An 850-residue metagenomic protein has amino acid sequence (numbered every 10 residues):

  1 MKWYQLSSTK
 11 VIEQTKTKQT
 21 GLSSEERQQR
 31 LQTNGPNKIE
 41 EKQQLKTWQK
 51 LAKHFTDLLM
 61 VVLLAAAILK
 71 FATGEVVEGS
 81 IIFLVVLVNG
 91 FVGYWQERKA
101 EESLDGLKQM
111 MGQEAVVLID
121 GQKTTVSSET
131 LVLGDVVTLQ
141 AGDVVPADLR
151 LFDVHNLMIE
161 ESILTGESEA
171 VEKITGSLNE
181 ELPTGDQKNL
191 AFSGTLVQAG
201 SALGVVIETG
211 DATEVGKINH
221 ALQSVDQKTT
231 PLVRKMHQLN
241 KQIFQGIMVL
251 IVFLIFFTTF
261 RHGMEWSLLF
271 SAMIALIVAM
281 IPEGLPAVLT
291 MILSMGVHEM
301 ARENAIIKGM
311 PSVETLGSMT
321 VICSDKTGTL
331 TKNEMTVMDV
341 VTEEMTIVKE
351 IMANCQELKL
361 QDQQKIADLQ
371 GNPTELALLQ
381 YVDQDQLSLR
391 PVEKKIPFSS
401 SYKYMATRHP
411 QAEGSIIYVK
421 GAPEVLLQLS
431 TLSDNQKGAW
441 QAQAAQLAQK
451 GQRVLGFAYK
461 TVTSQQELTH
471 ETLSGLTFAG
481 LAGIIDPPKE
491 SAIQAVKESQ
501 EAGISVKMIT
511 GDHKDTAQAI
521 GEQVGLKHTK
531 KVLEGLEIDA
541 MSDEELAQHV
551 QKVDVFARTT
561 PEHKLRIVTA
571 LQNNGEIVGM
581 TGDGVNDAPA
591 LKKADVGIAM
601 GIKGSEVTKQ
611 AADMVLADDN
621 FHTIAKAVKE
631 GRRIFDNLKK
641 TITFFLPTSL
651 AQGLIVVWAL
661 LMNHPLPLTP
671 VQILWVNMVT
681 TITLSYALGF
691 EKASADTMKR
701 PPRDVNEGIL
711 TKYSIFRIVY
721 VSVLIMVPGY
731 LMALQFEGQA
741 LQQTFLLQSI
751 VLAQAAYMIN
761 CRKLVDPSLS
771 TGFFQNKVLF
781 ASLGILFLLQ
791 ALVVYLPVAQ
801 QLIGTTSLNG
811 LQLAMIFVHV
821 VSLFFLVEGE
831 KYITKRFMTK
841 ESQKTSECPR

Functional and structural regions predicted by a protein language model:
M1-K699, I709-L710, L734, L747 (+1 more regions): Conserved cytosolic headpiece of P-type ATPases
M60-V61, T648-A651, R717-G729: Core segments of transmembrane alpha-helices that mediate helix-helix packing or line hydrophobic substrate/ligand
E343-I347, A367-L369, R717-V721, Q739-Q742: Structural motif
V679-S685, I725, T744-M758: Generic alpha-helical transmembrane segments
D704-S722, A740-L741, F745: Membrane-water interface at loop-to-transmembrane-helix junctions
Y730-E737: Juxtamembrane and boundary regions of transmembrane helices in multi-pass small-molecule transporters and channels
C761: A C-terminal functional module that forms or caps the active site or interfaces directly with catalytic machinery
